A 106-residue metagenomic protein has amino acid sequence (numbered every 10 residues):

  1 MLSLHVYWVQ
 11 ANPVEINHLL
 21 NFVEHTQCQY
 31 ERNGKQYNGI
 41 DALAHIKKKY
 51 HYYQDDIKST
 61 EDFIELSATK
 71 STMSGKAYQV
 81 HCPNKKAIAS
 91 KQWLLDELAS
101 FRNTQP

Functional and structural regions predicted by a protein language model:
V6-W8: N-terminal signal peptide c-region/cleavage motif recognized by signal peptidases
A11-Q29: Short N-terminal segments immediately surrounding and downstream of signal-peptide cleavage
R32-P106: Compact alpha-helical subdomains of small soluble proteins
